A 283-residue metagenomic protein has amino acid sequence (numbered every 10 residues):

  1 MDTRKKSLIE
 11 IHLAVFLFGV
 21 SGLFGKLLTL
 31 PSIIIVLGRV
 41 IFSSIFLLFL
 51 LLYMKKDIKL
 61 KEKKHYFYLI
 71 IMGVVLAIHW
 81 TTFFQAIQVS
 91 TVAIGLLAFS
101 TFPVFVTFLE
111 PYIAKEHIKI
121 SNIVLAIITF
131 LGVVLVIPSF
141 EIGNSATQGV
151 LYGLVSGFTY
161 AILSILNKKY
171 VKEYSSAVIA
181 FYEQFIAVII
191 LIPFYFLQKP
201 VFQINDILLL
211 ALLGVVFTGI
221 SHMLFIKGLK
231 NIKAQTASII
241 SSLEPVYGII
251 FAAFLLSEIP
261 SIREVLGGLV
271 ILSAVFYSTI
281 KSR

Functional and structural regions predicted by a protein language model:
M1-L37, V74, T82, G143-K169: Glycine-/small-residue-enriched transmembrane alpha-helix faces in small-molecule transporters and effluxers
G19, S44-I45, F130, F185-I189 (+2 more regions): Small-residue-rich packing faces within the transmembrane alpha-helices of Major Facilitator Superfamily
L28, I35, A86, A98 (+9 more regions): Hydrophobic/aromatic residues within transmembrane alpha-helices of multi-pass small-molecule transporters
L30-I78, P103-V106, T159-L166, F181-Q198 (+1 more regions): Transmembrane alpha-helices of multi-pass small-molecule transport proteins
L47, L51, I70, I118-P138 (+2 more regions): Hydrophobic transmembrane alpha-helices of multi-pass small-molecule transport proteins
L48, M54-A93, F99, L135 (+1 more regions): Specific transmembrane alpha-helical segments of multi-pass solute transporters/efflux pumps, especially DMT/EamA
L51, F102-I127, V246-V265: C-terminal transmembrane-helix exit sites in multi-pass transporters
G95-T101, N167-A187, T218-F254: Helix-helix packing/entry segments at the starts of transmembrane helices
